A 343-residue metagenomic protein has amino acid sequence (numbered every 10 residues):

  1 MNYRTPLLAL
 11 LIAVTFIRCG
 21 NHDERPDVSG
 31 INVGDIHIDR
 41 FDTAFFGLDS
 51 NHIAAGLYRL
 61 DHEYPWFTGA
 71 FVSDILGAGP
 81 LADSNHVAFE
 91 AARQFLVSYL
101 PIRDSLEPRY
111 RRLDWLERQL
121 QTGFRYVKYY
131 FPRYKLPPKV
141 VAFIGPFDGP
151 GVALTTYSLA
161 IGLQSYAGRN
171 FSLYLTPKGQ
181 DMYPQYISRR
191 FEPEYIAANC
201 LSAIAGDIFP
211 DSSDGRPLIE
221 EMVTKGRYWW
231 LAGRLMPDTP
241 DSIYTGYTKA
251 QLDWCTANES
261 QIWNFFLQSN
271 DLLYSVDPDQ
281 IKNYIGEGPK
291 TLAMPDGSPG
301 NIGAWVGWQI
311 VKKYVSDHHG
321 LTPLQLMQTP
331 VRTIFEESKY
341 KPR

Functional and structural regions predicted by a protein language model:
M1-L7: Bacterial N-terminal signal peptides that target proteins for export
T15-R18: C-terminal motif of bacterial Sec signal peptides marking the signal peptidase cleavage site
G20-F89: N-terminal mature-domain "stem" immediately C-terminal to a signal peptide or N-terminal signal-anchor/transmembrane
D35-I38, Q121-F124, K225-Y228, A232 (+2 more regions): Extracytoplasmic/secreted envelope proteins and their assembly/folding machinery, especially bacterial periplasmic
F46, P65, L76, K128-P132 (+3 more regions): Sec-exported extracytoplasmic/periplasmic mature domains
A88-L252, N270, L324, Q328-V331: Acidic/His-rich structured neighborhood in mature extracellular/periplasmic domains
T256-I281: Short acidic/His-enriched helical or mixed secondary-structure segments at domain edges of catalytic enzymes and some
L272-R343: C-terminal soluble interaction/assembly domains
